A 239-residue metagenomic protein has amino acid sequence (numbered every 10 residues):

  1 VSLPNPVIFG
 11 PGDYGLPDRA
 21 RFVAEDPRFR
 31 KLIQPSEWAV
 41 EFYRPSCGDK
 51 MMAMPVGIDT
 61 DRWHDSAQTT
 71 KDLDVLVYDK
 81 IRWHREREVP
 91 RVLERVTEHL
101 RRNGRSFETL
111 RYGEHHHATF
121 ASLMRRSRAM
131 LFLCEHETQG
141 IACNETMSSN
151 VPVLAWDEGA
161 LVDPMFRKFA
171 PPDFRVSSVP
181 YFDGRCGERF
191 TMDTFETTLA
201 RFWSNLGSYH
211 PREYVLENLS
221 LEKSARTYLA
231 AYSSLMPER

Functional and structural regions predicted by a protein language model:
V1-R30, E37-F42: Extended catalytic core of nucleotide-activated donor transferases of GT-like folds
R30-E41, G48-W63: Donor nucleotide-sugar binding/catalytic pocket of nucleotide-sugar-dependent glycosyltransferases
F42-P45, I58-H117: Conserved catalytic-core segment of nucleotide-activated headgroup transferases in glycan assembly
A121, N144-S148, R167-F169: Short alpha-helical segment that forms part of, or immediately flanks, the ligand-binding pocket in carbohydrate-active
E135: Aromatic "clamp/platform" in nucleotide-sugar-dependent glycosyltransferases that forms part of the donor/acceptor
P152-A155, L161-M165: Short hydrophobic beta-strand element within catalytic cores of glycosyltransferases and related nucleotide-activated
D163-R201: Change "using UDP/GDP/dTDP sugars" to "using nucleotide sugars
R189-R239: A charged, aromatic-enriched C-terminal amphipathic alpha-helix characteristic of glycosyltransferases across folds
